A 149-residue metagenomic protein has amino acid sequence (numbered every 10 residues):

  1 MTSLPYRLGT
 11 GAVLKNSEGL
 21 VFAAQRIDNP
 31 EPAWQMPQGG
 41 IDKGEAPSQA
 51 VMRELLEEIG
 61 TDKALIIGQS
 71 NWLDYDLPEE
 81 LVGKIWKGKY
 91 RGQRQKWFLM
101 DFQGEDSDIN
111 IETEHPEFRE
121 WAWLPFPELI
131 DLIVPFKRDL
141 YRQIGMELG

Functional and structural regions predicted by a protein language model:
M1-V21, G40-K43: Conserved N-terminal beta-strand and adjoining loop/helix that marks the start of the Nudix/MutT-like hydrolase domain
K15, I27, R53-E57: Short alpha-helical scaffold segments that flank and stabilize functional sites
N29-P32: A conserved beta-turn-beta hairpin within the catalytic core of GNAT-like acetyltransferases that forms part
Q35-M36: A short gly/proline-enriched turn/hairpin at secondary-structure junctions
D42-P135: Unchanged
D139, Q143-L148: C-terminal alpha-helix
